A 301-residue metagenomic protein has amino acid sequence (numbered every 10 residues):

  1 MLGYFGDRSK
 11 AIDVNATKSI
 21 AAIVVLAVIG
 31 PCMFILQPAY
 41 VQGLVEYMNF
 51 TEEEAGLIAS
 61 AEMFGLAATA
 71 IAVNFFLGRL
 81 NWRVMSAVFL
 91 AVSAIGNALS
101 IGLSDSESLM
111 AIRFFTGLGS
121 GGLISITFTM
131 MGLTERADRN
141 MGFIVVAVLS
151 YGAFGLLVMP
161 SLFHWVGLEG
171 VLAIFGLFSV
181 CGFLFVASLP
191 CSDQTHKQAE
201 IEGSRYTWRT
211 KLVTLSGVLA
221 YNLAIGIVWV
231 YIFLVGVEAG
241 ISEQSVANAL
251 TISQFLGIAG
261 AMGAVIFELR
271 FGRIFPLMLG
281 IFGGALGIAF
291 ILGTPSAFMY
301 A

Functional and structural regions predicted by a protein language model:
V25-E46, F50, V228-F233: Extracytoplasmic
P38, T210-T251: Extracytoplasmic gate region of multi-pass secondary transporters
N49, G102-S104, G272, G293-P295: Helix-breaking motifs and short loop linkers at transmembrane-helix boundaries and internal kinks in secondary membrane
T69-W82, G260-R273: Helix-to-loop junctions at the C-terminal end of transmembrane segments in multipass secondary transporters
V84-A98, F275-F290: Structural signature of the two symmetry-related core transmembrane helices
E107-T116, F298-A301: Paired small-residue
I112-V146: Cytoplasmic helix-loop-helix junction between adjacent transmembrane helices in 12-TM secondary transporters
T134, F143-C191: Helix-loop-helix hairpin linking two adjacent transmembrane segments in secondary transporters
